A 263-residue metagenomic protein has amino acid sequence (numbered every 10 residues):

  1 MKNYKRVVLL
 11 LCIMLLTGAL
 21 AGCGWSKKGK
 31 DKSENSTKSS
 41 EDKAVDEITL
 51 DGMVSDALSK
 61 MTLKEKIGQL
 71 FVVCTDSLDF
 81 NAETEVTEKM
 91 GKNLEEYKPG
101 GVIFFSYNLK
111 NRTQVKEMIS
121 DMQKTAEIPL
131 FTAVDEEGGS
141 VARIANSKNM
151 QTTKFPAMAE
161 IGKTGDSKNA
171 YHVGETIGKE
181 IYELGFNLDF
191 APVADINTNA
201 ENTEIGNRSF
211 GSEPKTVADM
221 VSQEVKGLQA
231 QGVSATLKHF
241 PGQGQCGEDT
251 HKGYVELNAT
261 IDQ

Functional and structural regions predicted by a protein language model:
N3-K28: Sec-dependent N-terminal signal peptides of Gram-positive bacterial secreted proteins and lipoproteins
L9, W25-K60, I67-G68: N-terminal, intrinsically disordered, polar/charged segments of Gram-positive cell-envelope systems that serve as
G52-L58, T84-G91: Alpha-helical scaffolding within the catalytic cores of extracellular/periplasmic polymer-degrading hydrolases
M53-F80, S234, K238: Mobile, glycine- and charge-enriched loop segments and immediately flanking short secondary-structure elements within
L63-I67, L94-E96, T125-A126, L228-A230: Extracellular/periplasmic catalytic domains that process cell-envelope and extracellular macromolecules
D76-E85, G91-V217, H239, G244-A259: Enzymes and membrane/adaptor proteins characterized by extended Gly/Ser/Thr/Asp/Glu-rich, aromatic-dotted
D219-Q223, G227-Q231, L237: Metal-dependent enolase-superfamily TIM-barrel catalytic cores that perform enediolate-based chemistry
